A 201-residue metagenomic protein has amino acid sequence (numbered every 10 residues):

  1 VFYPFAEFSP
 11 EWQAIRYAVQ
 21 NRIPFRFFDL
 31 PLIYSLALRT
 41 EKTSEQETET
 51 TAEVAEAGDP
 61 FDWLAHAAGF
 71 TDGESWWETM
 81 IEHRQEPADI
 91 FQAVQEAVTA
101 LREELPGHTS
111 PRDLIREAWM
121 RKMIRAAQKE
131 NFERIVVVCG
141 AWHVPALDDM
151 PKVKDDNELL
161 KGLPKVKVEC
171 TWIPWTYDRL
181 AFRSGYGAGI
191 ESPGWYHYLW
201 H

Functional and structural regions predicted by a protein language model:
V1-H201: Compositional signal for N-terminal targeting/processing segments
